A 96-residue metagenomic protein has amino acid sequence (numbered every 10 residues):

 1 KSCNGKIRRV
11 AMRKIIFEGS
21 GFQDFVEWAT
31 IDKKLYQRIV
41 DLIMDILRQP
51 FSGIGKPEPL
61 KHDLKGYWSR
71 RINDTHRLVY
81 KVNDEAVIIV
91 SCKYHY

Functional and structural regions predicted by a protein language model:
K1-K14, S20-Q37, I54, K61 (+2 more regions): Enriched for short, Lys/Arg-rich terminal
Y36-Q49, I54: Compact soluble domain cores
